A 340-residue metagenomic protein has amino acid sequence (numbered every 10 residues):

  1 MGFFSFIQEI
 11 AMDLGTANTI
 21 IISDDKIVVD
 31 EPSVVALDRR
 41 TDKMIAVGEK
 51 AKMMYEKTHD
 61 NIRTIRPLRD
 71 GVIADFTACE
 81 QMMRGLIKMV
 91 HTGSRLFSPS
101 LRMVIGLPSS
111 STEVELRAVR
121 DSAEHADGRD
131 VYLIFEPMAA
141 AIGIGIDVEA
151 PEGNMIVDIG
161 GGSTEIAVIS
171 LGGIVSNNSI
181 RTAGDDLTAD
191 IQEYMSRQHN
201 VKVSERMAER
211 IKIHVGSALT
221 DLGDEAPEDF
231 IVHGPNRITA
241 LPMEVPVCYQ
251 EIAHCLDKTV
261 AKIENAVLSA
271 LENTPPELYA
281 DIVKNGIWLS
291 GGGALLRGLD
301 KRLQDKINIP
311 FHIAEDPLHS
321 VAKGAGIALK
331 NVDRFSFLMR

Functional and structural regions predicted by a protein language model:
M1-I159, A167-I287, A294-R340: Nucleotide/phosphate-binding catalytic cleft detector across ATP-hydrolyzing and phosphate-transferring enzymes
